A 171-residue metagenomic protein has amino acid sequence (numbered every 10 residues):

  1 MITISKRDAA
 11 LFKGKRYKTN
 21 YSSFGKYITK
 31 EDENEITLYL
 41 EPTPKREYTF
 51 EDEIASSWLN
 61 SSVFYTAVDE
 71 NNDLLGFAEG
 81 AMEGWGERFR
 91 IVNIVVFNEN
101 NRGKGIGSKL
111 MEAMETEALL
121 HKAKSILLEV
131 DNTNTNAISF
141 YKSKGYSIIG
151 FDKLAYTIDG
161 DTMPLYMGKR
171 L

Functional and structural regions predicted by a protein language model:
I2-S5, F12, N93, N98-N101 (+4 more regions): C-terminal or late-domain output modules
S5-N100, M111-E112, E117, R170-L171: Acetyl-CoA-dependent GNAT
L59, N72, K122, D161-M163: Residue-level preference for beta-strand/loop junctions
Y65, F77, F140-Y141, Y146: Aromatic side chains
D73, F97-E112, L120-H121, N132-S139 (+1 more regions): Conserved glycine-rich acetyl-CoA-binding loop
R88, K104, D159-D161: Non-catalytic, surface-exposed connector residues within folded enzymatic/regulatory domains
K124-L127, D131-I138, S143-K144, F151-L171: C-terminal "cap" of GNAT-fold acetyltransferases
